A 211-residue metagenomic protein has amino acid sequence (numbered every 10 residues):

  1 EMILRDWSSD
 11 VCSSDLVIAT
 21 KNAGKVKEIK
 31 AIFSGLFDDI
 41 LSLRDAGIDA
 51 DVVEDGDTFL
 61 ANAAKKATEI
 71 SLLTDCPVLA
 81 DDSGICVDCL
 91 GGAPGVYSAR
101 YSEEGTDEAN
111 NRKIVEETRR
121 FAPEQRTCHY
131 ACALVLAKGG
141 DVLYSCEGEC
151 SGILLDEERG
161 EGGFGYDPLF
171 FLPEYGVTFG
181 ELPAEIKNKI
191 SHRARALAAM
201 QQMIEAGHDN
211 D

Functional and structural regions predicted by a protein language model:
E1-C12: Single conserved hydrophobic/aromatic residue that forms the stacking wall/gate of nucleotide- or nucleobase-binding
S14-V17, A23-D211: Anionic-ligand binding patches
